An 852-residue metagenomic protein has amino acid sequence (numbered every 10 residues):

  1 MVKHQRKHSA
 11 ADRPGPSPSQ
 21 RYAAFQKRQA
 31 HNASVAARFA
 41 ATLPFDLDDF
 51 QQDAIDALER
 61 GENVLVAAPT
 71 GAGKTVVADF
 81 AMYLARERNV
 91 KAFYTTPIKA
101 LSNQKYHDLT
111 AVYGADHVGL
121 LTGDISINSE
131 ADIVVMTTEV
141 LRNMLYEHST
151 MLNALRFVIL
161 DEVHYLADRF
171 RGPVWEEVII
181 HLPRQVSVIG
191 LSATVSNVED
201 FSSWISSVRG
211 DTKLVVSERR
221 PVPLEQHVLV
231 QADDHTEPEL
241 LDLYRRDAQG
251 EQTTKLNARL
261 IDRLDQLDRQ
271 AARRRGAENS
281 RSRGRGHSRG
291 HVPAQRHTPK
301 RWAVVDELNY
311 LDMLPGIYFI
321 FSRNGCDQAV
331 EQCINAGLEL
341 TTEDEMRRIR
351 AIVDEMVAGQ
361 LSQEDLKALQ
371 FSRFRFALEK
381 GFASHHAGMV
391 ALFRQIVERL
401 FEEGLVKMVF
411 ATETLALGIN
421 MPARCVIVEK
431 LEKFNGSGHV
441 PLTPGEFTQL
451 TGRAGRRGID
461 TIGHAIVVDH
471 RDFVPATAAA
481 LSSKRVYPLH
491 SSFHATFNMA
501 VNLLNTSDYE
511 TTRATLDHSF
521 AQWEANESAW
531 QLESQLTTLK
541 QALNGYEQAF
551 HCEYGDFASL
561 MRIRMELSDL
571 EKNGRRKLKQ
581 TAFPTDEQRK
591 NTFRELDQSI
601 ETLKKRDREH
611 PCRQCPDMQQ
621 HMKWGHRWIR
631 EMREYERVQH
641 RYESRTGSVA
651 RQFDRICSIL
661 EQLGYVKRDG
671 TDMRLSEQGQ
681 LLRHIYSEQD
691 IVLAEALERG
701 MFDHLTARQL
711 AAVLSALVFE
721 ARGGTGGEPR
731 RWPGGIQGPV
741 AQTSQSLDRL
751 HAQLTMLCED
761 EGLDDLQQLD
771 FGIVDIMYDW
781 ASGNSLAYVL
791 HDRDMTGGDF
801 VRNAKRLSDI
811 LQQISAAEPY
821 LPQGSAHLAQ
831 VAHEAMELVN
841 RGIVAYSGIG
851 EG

Functional and structural regions predicted by a protein language model:
M1-V64, V90-K91, R245-Q249, T253-K255 (+1 more regions): Helicase-associated low-complexity/disordered flanking segments
V2-R6, R285, E379, A383 (+3 more regions): Non-catalytic terminal extensions of ATP-dependent helicases
P44-V230, G316-I320, D327-T341, E345: Conserved P-loop/Walker A NTP-binding site and adjacent catalytic elements of P-loop NTPases
F93-T95, T110-G119, N279-H287, R296 (+8 more regions): Conserved C-terminal RecA-like helicase domain
K99, E130, H164-R171, V188-G190 (+4 more regions): Flexible beta-alpha connector loops of hexameric P-loop NTPases
I180, S187-I189, T194-Q332, A383 (+1 more regions): Conserved interdomain linker/interface between the two RecA-like ATPase lobes of SF2 helicase motors
S187, M421, C425-F434, V440-L481: Conserved segment of the helicase C-terminal RecA-like domain
R394-Q395, R399, L405, V409-I427 (+1 more regions): SF2 helicase motor core recognition
